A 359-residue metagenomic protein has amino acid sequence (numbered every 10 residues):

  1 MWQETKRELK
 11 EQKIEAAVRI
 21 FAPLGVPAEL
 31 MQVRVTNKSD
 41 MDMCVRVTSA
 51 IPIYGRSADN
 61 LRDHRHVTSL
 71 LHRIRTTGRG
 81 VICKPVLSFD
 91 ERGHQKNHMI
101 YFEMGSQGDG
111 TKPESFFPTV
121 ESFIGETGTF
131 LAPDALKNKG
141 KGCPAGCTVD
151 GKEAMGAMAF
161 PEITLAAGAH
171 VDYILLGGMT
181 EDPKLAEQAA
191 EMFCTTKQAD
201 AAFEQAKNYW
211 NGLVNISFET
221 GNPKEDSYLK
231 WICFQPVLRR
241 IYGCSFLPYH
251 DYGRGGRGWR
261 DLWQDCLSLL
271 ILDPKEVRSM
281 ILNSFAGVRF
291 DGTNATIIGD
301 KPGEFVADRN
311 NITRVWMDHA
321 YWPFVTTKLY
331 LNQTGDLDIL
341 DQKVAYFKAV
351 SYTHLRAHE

Functional and structural regions predicted by a protein language model:
M1-A28, A132-M158, K230: Extended, loop-rich substrate-binding clefts of extracytoplasmic carbohydrate-active enzymes
I20, D291-A320, T326: Aromatic/His-enriched, Gly/Pro-containing loop or helix-boundary segments that lie immediately adjacent to catalytic
A22-G25, E29-K139, A189-N215: Polysaccharide-binding surfaces and accessory modules of carbohydrate-active proteins
R34-V35, R46, Y54, A320-W322 (+2 more regions): Hydrophobic or amphipathic alpha-helical targeting/insertion segments
M43, I163-E181: Short Pro-Gly-centered flexible turn/kink motifs
F203-G253, S279, N283: Low-complexity, Ser/Thr/Pro/Gly-enriched N-terminal "stalk/linker" regions
D261-G287, Y330: Alpha-helical support elements that line or immediately flank enzyme active sites and cofactor-binding pockets
T353-E359: Conserved small/polar residues in nucleotide/adenosyl-binding loops
